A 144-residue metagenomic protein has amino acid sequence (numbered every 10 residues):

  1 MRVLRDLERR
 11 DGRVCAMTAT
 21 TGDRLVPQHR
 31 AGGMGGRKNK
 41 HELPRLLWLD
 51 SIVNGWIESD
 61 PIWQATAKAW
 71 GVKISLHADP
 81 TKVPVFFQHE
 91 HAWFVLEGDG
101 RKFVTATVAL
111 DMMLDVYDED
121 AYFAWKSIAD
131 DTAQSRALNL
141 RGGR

Functional and structural regions predicted by a protein language model:
M1, M17, M34, M112-M113: Detector for methionine-enriched segments
M1-V26, W48-V53: Short cysteine-rich loop/turn motifs with clustered Cys
R24-G35: Short recognition patches in nucleic-acid-associated and regulatory proteins
H29, D50, H89: Pocket-edge structural micro-motifs
M34-R45, G55-G98: Polybasic, low-complexity binding patches
K73-R144: Short flanking/linker segments adjacent to small metal-binding domains or redox-active Cys/His motifs
